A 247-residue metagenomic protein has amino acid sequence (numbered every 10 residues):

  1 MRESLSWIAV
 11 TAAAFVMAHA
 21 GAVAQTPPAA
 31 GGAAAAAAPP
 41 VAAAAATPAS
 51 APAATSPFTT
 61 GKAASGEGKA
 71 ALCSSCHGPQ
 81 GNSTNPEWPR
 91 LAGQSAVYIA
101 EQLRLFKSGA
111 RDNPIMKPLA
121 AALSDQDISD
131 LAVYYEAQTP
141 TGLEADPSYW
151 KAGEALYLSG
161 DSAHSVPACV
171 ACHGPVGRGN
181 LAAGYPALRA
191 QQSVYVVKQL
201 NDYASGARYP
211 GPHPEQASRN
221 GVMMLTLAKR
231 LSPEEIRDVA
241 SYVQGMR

Functional and structural regions predicted by a protein language model:
M1-T60, R104, P233-E234, Q244-R247: N-terminal export/targeting leaders of redox proteins
P28-A70, T84-N85, A137-A163: Electrostatic cytochrome c docking/interface patches
S56, A63, E67, G81-R111 (+5 more regions): Gly/Gly-Pro-rich "capping" loops immediately C-terminal to redox-active cysteine motifs in periplasmic/lumenal
C73-Q80, L131, V166-G177, V239: The canonical Cys-X-X-Cys-His
N82-S83, G109, A137-S148, L156-A163 (+4 more regions): Inter-heme linker and motif-flanking segments adjacent to c-type heme-binding CXXCH motifs in c-type cytochromes
A121-L143, Q199, T226-R247: C-terminal capping alpha-helices of c-type cytochrome domains
D125, Y149-Y157, Q216-A217, V222-L225 (+1 more regions): Short amphipathic alpha-helical linker/capping segments at the junctions of internal repeats and modular domains
